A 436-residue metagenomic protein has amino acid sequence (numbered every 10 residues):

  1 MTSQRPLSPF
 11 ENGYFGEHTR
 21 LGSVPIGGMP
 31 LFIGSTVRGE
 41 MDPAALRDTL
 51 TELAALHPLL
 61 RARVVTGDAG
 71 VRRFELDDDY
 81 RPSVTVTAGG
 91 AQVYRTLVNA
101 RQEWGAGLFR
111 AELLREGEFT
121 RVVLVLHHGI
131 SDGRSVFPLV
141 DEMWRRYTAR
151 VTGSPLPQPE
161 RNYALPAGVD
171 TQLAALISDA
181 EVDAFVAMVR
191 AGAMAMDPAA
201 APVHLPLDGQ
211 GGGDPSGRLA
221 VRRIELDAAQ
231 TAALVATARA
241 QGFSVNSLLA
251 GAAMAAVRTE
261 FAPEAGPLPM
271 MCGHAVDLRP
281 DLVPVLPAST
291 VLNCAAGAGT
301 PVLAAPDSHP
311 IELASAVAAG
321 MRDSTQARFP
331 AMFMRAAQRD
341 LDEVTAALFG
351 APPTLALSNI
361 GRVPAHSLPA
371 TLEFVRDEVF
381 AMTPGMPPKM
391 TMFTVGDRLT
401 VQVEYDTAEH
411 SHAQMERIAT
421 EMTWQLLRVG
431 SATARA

Functional and structural regions predicted by a protein language model:
M1-G16, G28-L31, I130, R134 (+3 more regions): Non-catalytic, low-complexity flexible loops and terminal extensions
M1-T66, Q92-R101, A106-F109, T259-A436: Acyl-thioester-dependent acyl-group transfer interface
G22-I26, R73-F74, Q210-G212: Short, flexible, solvent-exposed loop/turn segments with mixed acidic/basic and small polar residues
P30-G34, R81, F119-R121, L219-V221 (+1 more regions): Short, solvent-exposed beta-strand edge segments and adjacent coil->beta transition regions
R38-P58, V125-D141, A220-G266, V401 (+1 more regions): Acyl activation and transfer enzymes in specialized metabolism, enriched for ANL adenylate-forming modules
R47-R134, P138-D141, R145-V151, R222: Acyl-thioester-dependent condensation/acyltransferase catalytic cores
G117-F119, A240, G350-A351: Short, well-ordered loop/turn elements at secondary-structure boundaries
